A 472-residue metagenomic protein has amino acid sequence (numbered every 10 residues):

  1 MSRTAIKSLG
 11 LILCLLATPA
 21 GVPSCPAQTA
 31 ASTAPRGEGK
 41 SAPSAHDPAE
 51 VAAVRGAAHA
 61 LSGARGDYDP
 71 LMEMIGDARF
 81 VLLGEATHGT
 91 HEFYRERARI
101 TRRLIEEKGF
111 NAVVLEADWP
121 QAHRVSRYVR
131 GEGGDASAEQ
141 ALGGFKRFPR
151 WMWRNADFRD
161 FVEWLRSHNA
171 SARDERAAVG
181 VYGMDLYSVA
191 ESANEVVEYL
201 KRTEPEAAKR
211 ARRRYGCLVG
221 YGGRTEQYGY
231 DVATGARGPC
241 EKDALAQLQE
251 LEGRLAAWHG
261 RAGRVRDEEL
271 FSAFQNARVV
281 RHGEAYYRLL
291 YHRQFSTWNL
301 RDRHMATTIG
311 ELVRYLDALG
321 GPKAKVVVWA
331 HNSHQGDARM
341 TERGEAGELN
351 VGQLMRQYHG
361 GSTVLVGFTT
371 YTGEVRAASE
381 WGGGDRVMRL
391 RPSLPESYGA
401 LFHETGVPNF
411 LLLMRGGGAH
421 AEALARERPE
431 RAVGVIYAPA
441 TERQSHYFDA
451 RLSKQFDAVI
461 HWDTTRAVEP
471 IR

Functional and structural regions predicted by a protein language model:
M1-A5: N-terminal secretory signal peptides that target proteins for export/translocation
S8-G21: Bacterial N-terminal signal peptides
C25-R472: Structured catalytic-domain cores with a bias toward divalent-metal coordination
